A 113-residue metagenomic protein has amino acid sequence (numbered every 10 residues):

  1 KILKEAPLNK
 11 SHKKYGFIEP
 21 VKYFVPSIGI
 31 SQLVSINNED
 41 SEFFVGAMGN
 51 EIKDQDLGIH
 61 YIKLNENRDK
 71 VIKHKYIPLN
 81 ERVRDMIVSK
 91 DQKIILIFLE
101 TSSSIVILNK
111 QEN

Functional and structural regions predicted by a protein language model:
K1-K73: Beta-propeller domain segments
K1-L3, R82, S104-V106: A short local loop/turn or secondary-structure capping micro-motif enriched for an aromatic residue
S31, R68-K90: Conserved blade-ending motifs and adjacent loop-strand segments that build the rim/top face of beta-propeller domains
G49-E51, E81-R82, S102-S103: Solvent-exposed loop/turn segments at secondary-structure junctions within structured extracellular/periplasmic domains
K63-N65, P78-L79, I95-L96: Short, low-complexity, polar/charged sequence segments that are solvent-exposed and flexible
I87-N113: Blade-level signature of beta-propeller repeat domains, shared across WD40, Kelch, NHL, RCC1 and BNR/Asp-box propellers
